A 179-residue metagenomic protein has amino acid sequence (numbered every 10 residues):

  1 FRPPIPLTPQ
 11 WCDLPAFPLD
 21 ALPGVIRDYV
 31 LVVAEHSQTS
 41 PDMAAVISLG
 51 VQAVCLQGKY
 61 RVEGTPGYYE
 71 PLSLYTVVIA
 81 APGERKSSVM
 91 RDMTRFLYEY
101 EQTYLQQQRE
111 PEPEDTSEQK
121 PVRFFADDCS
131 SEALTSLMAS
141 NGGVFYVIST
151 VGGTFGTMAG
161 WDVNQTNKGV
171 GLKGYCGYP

Functional and structural regions predicted by a protein language model:
F1-P179: Phosphate-handling catalytic cores of nucleic-acid transaction enzymes
